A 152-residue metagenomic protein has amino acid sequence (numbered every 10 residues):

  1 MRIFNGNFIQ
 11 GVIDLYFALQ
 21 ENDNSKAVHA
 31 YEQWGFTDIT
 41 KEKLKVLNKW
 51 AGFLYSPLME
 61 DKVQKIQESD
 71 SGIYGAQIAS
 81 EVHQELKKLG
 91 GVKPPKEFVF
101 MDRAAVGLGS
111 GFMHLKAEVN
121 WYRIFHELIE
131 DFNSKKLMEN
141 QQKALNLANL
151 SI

Functional and structural regions predicted by a protein language model:
M1-I152: Helix-rich C-lobe and terminal helical cap/extension of kinase-like folds
